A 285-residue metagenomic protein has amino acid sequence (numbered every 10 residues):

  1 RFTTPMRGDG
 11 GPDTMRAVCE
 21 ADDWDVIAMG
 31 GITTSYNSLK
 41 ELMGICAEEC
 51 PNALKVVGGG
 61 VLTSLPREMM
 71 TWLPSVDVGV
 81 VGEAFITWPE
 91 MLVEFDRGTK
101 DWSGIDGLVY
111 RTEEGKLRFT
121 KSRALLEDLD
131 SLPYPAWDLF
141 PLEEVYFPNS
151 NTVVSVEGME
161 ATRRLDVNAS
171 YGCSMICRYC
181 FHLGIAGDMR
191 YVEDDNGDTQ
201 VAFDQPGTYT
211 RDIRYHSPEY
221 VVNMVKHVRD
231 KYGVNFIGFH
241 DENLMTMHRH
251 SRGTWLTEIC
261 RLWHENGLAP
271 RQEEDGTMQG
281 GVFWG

Functional and structural regions predicted by a protein language model:
F2-D128: Glycine-rich beta-alpha loop elements in corrinoid/cobalamin-binding modules across cobalamin-dependent enzymes
A21, E94, P135-D138, H227: Residues within well-ordered alpha-helical secondary structure of globular protein domains
V26, V78, S131, Y179 (+1 more regions): Residues at the N-termini of beta-strands
E90-V93, Y110, Y134, R178 (+1 more regions): Generic alpha-helical structural context detector
L108, L132, F239: Conserved, mostly hydrophobic/aromatic
R123-E144: Mobile, glycine-enriched helix-loop/loop "lid" segments at the mouths of ligand-binding/catalytic clefts that gate
W137-G285: Radical SAM [4Fe-4S] cluster-binding motif and immediate context
